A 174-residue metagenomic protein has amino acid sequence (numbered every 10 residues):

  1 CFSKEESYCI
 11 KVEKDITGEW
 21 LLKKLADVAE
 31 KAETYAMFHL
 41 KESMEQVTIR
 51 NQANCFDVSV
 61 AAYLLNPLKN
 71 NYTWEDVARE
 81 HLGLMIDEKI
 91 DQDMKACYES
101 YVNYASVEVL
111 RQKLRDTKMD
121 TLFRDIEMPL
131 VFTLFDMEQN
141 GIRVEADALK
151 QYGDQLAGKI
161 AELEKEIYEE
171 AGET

Functional and structural regions predicted by a protein language model:
C1-D15, T34-F38, A96, V102-T174: Conserved "right-hand" nucleotidyltransferase catalytic core of DNA-directed polymerases
C1-H81, A157: Conserved RNase H-like, two-metal-ion catalytic cores of nucleic-acid enzymes
M37, A53, I86-E88, A146: A generic structural-conservation signal
N51, D93, Q139: Short, flexible active-site loop motifs that bind/organize anionic cofactors or intermediates
A78-M94, S100-L110: A short, charged helix-loop
